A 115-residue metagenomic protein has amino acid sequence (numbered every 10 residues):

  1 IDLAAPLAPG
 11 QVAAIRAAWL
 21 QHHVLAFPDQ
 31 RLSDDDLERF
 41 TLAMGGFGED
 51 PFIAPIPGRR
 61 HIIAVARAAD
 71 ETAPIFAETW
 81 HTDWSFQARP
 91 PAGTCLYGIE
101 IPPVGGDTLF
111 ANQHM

Functional and structural regions predicted by a protein language model:
D2-M115: Non-heme Fe(II) oxygenase catalytic core, chiefly the N-lobe of the double-stranded beta-helix
